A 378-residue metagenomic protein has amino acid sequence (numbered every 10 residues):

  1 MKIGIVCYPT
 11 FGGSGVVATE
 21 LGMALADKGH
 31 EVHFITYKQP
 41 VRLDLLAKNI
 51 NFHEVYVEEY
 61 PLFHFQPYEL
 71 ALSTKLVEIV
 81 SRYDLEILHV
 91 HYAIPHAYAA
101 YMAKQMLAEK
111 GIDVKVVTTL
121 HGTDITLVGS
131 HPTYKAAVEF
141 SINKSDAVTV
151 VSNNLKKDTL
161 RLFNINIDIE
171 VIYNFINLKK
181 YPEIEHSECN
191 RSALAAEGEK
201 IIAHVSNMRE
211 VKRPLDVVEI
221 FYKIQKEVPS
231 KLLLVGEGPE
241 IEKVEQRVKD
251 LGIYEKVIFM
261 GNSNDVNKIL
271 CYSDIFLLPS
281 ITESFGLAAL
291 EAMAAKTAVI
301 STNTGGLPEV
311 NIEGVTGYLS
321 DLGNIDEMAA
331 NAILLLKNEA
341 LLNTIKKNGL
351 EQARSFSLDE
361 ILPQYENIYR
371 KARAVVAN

Functional and structural regions predicted by a protein language model:
C7-F11, M23-Y68: N-terminal strand-loop element at the rim of the active site of nucleotide-sugar-dependent glycosyltransferases
N154, F175: Carbohydrate-associated surface elements
A196-F221: Conserved donor-binding/catalytic core segment of Leloir-type glycosyltransferases
E245-G261: Nucleotide-activated donor-binding/catalytic signature segment of Leloir-type glycosyltransferases, i.e., the conserved
N262, I281: Aromatic "clamp/platform" in nucleotide-sugar-dependent glycosyltransferases that forms part of the donor/acceptor
A298-S301, N311: Short hydrophobic beta-strand element within catalytic cores of glycosyltransferases and related nucleotide-activated
E313-G314, Y318-I325, L334-E339: Conserved acidic donor-binding segment of nucleotide-sugar-dependent glycosyltransferases
E327, L334, L341-S355, Q364-N367 (+1 more regions): A short, well-ordered alpha-helix in the C-terminal region of glycosyltransferases
